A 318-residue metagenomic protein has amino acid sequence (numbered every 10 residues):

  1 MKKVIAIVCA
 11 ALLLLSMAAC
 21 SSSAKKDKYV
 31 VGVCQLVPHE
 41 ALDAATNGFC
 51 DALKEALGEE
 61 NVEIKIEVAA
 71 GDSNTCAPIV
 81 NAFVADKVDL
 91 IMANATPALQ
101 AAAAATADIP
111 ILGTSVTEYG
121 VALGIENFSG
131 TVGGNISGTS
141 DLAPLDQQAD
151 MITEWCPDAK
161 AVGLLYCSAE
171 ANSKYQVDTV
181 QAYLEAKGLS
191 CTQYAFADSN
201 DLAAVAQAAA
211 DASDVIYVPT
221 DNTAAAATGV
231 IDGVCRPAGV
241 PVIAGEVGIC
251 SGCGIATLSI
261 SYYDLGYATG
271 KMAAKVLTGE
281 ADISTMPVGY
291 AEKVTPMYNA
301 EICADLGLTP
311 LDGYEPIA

Functional and structural regions predicted by a protein language model:
M1-V30, E55-E59: Short, low-complexity disordered leader/linker segments with a strong preference for bacterial N-terminal type II
V30-C50, K65-C76, A169-S173, D221-A226: Extracytoplasmic "Venus flytrap"
V31-V33, F49, S137-L184, D282-C303: An alpha-beta-alpha
C50, E55-C76, N135, Q181-S199: Short beta-strand elements in bilobed, periplasmic/extracellular small-molecule ligand-binding domains
K65-N127, V218-G245: Beta-alpha junction/loop-to-helix N-cap segments that form part of ligand/metal-binding clefts
Y119-A161, I260-A281: Hydrophobic alpha-helical segments within soluble ligand-binding/sensing domains
A171-V240, E246: Pocket-lining segment of extracytoplasmic ligand-binding domains
G248-E301: Flexible loop/turn connectors
